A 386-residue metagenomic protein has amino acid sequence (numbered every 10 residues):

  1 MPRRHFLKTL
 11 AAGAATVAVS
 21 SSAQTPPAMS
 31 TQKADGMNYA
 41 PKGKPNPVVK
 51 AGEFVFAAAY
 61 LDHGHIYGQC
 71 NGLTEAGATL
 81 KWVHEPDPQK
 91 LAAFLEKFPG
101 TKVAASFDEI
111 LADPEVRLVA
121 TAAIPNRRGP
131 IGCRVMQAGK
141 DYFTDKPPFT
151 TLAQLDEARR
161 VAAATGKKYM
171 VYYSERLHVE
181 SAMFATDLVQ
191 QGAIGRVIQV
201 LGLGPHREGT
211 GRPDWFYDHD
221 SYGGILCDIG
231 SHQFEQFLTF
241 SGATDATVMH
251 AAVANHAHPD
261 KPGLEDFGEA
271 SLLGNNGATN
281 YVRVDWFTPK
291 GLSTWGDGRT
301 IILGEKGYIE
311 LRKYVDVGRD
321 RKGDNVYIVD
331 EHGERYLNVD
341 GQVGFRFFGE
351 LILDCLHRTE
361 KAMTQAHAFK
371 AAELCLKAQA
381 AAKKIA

Functional and structural regions predicted by a protein language model:
M1-L7: Twin-arginine (Tat) signal peptide motif
T9-V17, T25-K50, L118-A120, N275 (+1 more regions): C-terminal helix-rich "cap/oligomerization" subdomain common to oxidoreductases
P26-F98: N-terminal Rossmann-like dinucleotide-binding module
D35-P41, E235-V317, F348-C355, T359-K361: Contiguous beta-strand/loop segments that form the cofactor/metal-binding neighborhood of enzyme cores
A58, T144, T150, Y169-V171 (+1 more regions): Hydrophobic residues in well-ordered beta-strands that form the structural core
Q69, Y172-E180, G209-A246, P262-F267 (+1 more regions): Mid-domain beta-loop-alpha active-site segment that forms a flexible, acidic cofactor/metal-binding surface
F98-V161: Beta-loop-alpha module in the N-terminal Rossmann-like domain of NAD(P)-dependent dehydrogenases, especially those
N126, F149-G211: A contiguous active-site-proximal alpha/beta segment in oxidoreductase catalytic domains
